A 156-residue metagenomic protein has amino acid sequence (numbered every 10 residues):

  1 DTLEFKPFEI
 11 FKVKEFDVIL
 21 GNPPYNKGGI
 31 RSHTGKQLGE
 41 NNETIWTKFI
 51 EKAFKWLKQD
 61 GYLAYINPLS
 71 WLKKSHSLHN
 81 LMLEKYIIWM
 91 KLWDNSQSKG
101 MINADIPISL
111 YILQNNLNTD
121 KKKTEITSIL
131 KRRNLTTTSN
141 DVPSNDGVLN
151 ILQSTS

Functional and structural regions predicted by a protein language model:
D1-S156: Signature of N6-adenine DNA methyltransferases within the class I
